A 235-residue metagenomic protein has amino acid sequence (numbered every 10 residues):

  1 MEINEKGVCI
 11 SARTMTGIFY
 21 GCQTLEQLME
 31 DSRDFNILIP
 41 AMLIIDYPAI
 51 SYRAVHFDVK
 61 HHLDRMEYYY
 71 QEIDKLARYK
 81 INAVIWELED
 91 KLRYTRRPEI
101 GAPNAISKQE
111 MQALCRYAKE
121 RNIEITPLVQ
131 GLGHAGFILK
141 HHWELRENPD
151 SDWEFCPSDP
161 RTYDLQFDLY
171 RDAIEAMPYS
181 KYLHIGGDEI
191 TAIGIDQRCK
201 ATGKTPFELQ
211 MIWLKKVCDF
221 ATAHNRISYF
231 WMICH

Functional and structural regions predicted by a protein language model:
E2-E208, I212-T222, Y229: Feature activates predominantly on carbohydrate-active enzymes
Y229-H235: Substrate-binding cleft/loops of secretory-pathway carbohydrate-active enzymes
